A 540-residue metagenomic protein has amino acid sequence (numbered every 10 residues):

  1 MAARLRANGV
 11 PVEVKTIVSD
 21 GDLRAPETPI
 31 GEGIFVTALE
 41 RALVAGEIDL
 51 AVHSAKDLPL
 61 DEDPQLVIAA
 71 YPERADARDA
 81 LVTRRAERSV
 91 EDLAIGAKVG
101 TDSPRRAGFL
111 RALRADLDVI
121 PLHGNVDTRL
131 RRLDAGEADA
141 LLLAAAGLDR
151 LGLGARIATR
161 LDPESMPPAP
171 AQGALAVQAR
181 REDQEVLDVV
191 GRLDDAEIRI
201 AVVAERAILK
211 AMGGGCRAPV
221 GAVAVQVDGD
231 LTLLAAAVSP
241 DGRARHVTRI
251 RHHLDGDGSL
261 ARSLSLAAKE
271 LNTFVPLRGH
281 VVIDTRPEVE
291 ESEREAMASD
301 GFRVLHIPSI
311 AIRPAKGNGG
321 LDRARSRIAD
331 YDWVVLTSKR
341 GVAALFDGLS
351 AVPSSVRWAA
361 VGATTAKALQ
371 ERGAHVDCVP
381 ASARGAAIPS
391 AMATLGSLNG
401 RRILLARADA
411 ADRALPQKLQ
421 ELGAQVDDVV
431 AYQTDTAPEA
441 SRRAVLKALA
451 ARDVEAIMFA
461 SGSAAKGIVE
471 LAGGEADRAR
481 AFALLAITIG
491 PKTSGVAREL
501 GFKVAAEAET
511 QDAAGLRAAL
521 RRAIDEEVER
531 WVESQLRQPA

Functional and structural regions predicted by a protein language model:
M1, L5, E91-P104, D195-I198 (+1 more regions): Short loop->beta-strand "edge-of-pocket" segments that line small-molecule binding or catalytic clefts across diverse
M1-I30, V36, A55, A112-R278: Small-molecule-sensing regulatory modules
P26-A51, R323-R340: Short, structured active-site "lid" loops
F35, E40, I48, H53 (+3 more regions): Short beta-strand and adjacent tight-turn residues that come in two discontinuous sequence segments and form the edges
E47-I48, A138, R217, G279 (+2 more regions): Short, high-confidence coil segments that cap the C-terminus of an alpha-helix and link into the following beta-strand
A55-L58, E62-L117, R384-S397: A conserved helix-loop-strand patch within extracytoplasmic ligand-binding domains of the periplasmic binding
A69-A97, D102, G173, E182 (+5 more regions): Ser/Thr/Gly-rich flexible loops in soluble cytosolic domains mediating phosphotransfer, phosphorylation
N272-A540: Signature of uroporphyrinogen-III synthase
